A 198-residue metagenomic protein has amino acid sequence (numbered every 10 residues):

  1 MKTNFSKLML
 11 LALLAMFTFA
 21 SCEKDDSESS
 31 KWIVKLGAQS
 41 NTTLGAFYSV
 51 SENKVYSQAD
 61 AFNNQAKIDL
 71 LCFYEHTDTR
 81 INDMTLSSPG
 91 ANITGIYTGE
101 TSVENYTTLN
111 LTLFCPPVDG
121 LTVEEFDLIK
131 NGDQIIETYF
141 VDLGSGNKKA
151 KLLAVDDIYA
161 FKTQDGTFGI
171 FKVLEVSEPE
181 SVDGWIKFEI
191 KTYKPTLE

Functional and structural regions predicted by a protein language model:
M1-M9: Bacterial N-terminal signal peptides that target proteins for export
F17-S21: C-terminal motif of bacterial Sec signal peptides marking the signal peptidase cleavage site
E23-N147, L197-E198: N-terminal "domain-start" segment
T122-W185, K191-P195: Acidic, glycine-rich flexible loop segments
